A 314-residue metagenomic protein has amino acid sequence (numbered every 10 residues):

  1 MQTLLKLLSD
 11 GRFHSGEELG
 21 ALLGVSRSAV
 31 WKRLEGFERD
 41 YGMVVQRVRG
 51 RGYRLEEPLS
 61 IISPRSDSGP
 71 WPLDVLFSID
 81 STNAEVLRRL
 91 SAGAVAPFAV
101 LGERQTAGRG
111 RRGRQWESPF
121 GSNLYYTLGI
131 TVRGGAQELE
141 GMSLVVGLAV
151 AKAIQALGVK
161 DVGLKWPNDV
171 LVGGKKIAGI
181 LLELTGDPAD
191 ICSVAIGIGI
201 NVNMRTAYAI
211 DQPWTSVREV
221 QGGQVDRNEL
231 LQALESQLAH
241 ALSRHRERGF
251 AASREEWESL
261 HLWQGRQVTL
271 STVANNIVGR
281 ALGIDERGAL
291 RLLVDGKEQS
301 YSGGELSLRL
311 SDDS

Functional and structural regions predicted by a protein language model:
M1-A156: N-terminal lobe of the biotin/lipoate ligase/transferase fold
M1-S26, K32-R33, G134-V162, V172-S314: Long, positively charged amphipathic alpha-helical accessory segments at protein N-termini or as interdomain linkers
V48, P119, K165, I284-D285: A short, compositionally biased micro-patch
F98, K160-K165: A short coil-to-beta-strand element that immediately follows conserved catalytic motifs
D169: Conserved active-site carboxylates
